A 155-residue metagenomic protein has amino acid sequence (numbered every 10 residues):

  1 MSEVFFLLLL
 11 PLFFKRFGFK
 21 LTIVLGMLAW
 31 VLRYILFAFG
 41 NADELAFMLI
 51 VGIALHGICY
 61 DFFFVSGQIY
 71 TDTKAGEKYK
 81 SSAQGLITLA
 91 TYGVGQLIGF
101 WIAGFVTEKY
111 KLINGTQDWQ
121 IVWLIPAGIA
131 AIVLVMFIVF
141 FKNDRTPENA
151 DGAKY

Functional and structural regions predicted by a protein language model:
F5-F19, T107-E108: Helix-to-loop junctions at the C-terminal end of transmembrane segments in multipass secondary transporters
L28-A42: C-terminal ends and interior cores of transmembrane alpha-helices in multi-pass membrane transporters/permeases
A38-G52: Helix-loop junctions at membrane interfaces in 12-TM secondary transporters
F62-G76: Intracellular juxtamembrane helix-capping segments at the cytosolic ends of symmetry-related transmembrane helices
A75-T88: Loop-to-transmembrane helix entry/capping segments in MFS-fold secondary transporters and related SLC/MFSD carriers
F105-A130: A membrane-interface helix-boundary motif in multi-pass transporters
L124-Y155: Multi-pass alpha-helical transporter architecture, strongest for 12-TM Major Facilitator/SLC carriers used
